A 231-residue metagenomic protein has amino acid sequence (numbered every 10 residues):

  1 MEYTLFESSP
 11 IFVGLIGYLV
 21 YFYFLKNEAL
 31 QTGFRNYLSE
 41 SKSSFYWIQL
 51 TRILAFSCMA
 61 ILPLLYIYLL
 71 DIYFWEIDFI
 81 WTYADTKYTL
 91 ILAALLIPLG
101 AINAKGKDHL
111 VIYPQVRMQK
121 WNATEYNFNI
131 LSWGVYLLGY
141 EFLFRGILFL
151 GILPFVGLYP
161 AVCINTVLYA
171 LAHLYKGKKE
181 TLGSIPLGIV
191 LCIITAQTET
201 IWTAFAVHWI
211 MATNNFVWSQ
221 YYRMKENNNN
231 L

Functional and structural regions predicted by a protein language model:
M1-D78, V217-L231: N-terminal, membrane-interfacial amphipathic/helix-forming hydrophobic leader that caps and precedes the first
S8, F12, T86-I91, N127-I130 (+3 more regions): Hydrophobic alpha-helical transmembrane segments
S9, S43-A55, T124, F128 (+2 more regions): Membrane-interface starts of transmembrane alpha-helices
F12, L54-I61, L90, L143 (+5 more regions): Membrane-embedded alpha-helical segments of multi-pass membrane proteins, especially the transmembrane helices
K26, V162-A172, K178-L231: Functionally important transmembrane alpha-helices
Y37-K42, Y68-Y136, L150, P154 (+1 more regions): Juxtamembrane helix-loop-helix connectors linking adjacent transmembrane helices in multi-pass membrane enzymes
I61-L69, S132-F142, C192-V207: Hydrophobic alpha-helical transmembrane segments in multi-pass integral membrane proteins
D108-M118, G139-I164, I193-T200: Membrane-interface helix/loop boundary segments of multi-pass membrane proteins
